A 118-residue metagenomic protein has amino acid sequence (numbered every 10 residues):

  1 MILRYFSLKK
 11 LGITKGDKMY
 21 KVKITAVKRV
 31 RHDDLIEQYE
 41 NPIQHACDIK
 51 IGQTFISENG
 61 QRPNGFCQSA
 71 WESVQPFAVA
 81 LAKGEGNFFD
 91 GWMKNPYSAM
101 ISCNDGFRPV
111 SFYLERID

Functional and structural regions predicted by a protein language model:
I2-K18: Short, Lys/Arg-enriched N-terminal segments with co-localized hydrophobic residues within the first ~10-30 amino acids
Y20, A26, R31-E40: Short, structured beta-strand/loop micro-motifs enriched in basic residues and often containing a Trp
K21-T25, T54-I56, S111-Y113: Ser/Thr- (and often Asn-) enriched beta-sheet segments in non-cytosolic proteins
V27-R31, G60-R62, I117: Generic structural motif
E37-R62: Short, flexible N-terminal segments of the mature chain
R62-E72: Short, Lys/Arg- and Gly-enriched loop/turn segments at beta-strand edges
F77-D118: Short, compact, well-ordered microdomains
